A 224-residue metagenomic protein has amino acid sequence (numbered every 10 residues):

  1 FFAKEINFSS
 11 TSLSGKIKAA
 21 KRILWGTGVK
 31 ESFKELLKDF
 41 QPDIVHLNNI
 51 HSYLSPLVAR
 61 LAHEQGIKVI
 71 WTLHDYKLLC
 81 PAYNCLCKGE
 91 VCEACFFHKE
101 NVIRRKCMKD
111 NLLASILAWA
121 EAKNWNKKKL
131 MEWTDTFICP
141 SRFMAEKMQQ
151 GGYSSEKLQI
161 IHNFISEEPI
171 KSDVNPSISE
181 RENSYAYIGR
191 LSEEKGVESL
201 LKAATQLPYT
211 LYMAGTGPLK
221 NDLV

Functional and structural regions predicted by a protein language model:
F1-I44, C85: A conserved catalytic-core segment of Leloir-type glycosyltransferases
E31, E64-Q65, K77, C92-F137 (+1 more regions): Membrane-proximal helix-turn-helix segments that form the acceptor-binding/catalytic region of lipid-linked
E35-L54, I67-T72, K77: Short N-terminal targeting/anchoring amphipathic segment
Y53, E167-P169, R190-V197, P218-K220: A short, basic/aromatic alpha-helical/loop segment that forms part of the nucleotidyl-sugar donor-binding site
I138, S177-P208: Conserved donor-binding/catalytic core segment of Leloir-type glycosyltransferases
P140, I161, Y187-G189, A214-G215: Short hydrophobic "strand-cap" motifs at the C-terminus of beta-strands
F143, F164: Carbohydrate-associated surface elements
K147-Q150, Y209-V224: Short, structured helix-loop element that forms part of the nucleotide-activated donor/catalytic region
